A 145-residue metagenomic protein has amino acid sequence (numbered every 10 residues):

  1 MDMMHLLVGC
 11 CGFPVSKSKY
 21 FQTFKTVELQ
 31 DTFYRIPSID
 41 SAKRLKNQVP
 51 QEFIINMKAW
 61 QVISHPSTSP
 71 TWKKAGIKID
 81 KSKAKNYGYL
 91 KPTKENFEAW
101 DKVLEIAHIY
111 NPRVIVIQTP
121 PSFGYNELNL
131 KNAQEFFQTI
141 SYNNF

Functional and structural regions predicted by a protein language model:
M1-F145: Residues lining hydrophobic/aromatic ligand-binding pockets adjacent to catalytic sites
